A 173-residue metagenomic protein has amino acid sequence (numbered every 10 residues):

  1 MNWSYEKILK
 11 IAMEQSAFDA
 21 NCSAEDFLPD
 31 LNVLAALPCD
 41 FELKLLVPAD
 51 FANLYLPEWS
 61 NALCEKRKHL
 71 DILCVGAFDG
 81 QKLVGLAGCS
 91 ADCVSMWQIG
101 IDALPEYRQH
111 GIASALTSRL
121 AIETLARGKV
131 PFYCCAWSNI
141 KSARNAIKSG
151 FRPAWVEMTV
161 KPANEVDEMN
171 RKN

Functional and structural regions predicted by a protein language model:
M1-F51: Acyl-donor-binding surface of acyltransferase catalytic domains
E42-H69: Internal catalytic-core helix/loop-beta-alpha segment that presents or stabilizes conserved functional determinants
C64-M96, G100-L104: A conserved beta-strand-loop-helix scaffold within acyl/acetyltransferase catalytic domains
L86, A154-V156: Residue-level detector of high-confidence beta-strand sites
Q109-E123, R144, K148: Conserved acetyl-CoA-binding loop-helix of GNAT-fold acetyltransferases
T124-A136: Conserved GNAT acetyl-CoA-binding A-motif
Y133-I147, R152, T159-E165: Conserved beta-strand-loop-alpha-helix junction that forms the acyl-donor binding cleft
M169-N170: C-terminal helical cap(s) of enzyme catalytic domains, especially alpha/beta-barrels
